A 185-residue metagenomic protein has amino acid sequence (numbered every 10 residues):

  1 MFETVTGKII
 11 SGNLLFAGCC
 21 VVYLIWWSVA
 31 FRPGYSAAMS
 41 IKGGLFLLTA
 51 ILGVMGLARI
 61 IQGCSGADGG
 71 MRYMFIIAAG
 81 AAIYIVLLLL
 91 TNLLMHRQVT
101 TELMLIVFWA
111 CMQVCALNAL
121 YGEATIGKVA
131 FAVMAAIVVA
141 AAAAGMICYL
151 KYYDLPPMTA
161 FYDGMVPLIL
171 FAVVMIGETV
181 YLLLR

Functional and structural regions predicted by a protein language model:
M1-G66, G70: N-terminal topogenic module of multi-pass integral membrane proteins
G7-G18, S40-I51, M71-Y84, E102-F108 (+2 more regions): Alpha-helical transmembrane segments of polytopic membrane proteins
I25-Y35, I85-H96, M146-D154: C-terminal ends of transmembrane helices
L52-M55, R59, A81, Q113-C115 (+1 more regions): Long, compositionally biased low-complexity segments enriched in polar/charged residues
G63-A67, L93-H96, L120-G127: Membrane-interface helix caps and helix-loop-helix hairpins in membrane proteins
C115-L150: Short alpha-helical packing/oligomerization segments
C148-F171: Interfacial loop-to-transmembrane junctions
V174-R185: Juxtamembrane boundary at the C-terminal end of a transmembrane helix
